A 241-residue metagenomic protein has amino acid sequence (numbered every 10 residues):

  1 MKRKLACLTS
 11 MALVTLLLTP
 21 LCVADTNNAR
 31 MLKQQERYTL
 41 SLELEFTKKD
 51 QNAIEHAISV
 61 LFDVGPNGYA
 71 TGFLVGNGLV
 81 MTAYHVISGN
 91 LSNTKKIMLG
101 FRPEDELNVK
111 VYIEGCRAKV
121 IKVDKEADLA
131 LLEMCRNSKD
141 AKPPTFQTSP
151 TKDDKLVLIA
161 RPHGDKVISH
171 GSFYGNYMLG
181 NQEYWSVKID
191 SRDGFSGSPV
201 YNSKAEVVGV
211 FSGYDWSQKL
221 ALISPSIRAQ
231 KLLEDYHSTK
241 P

Functional and structural regions predicted by a protein language model:
M1-T9: Bacterial N-terminal signal peptides that target proteins for export
S10-L17: Bacterial N-terminal signal peptides
L21-N67: Protease-domain processing segments flanking chymotrypsin-fold serine proteases, especially trypsin-like
N27-L32, L91-E106, R117-V120, D140 (+1 more regions): C-terminal cap/linker of serine protease catalytic domains
N27-N28, E55-N77, A83, G115-R117 (+2 more regions): A conserved glycine-rich beta-strand in the N-terminal activation segment of trypsin-fold
N27-R30, K139-E183, K188-F195, F211-L222: Flexible, gly/ser-rich surface segments that form the specificity/activation loops bordering the active-site cleft
Y69, V75-N77, M81-K125: Catalytic-histidine neighborhood of serine endopeptidases, predominantly the chymotrypsin-like S1/PA family
F73-L74, D190-F211: Catalytic nucleophile loop of clan PA
